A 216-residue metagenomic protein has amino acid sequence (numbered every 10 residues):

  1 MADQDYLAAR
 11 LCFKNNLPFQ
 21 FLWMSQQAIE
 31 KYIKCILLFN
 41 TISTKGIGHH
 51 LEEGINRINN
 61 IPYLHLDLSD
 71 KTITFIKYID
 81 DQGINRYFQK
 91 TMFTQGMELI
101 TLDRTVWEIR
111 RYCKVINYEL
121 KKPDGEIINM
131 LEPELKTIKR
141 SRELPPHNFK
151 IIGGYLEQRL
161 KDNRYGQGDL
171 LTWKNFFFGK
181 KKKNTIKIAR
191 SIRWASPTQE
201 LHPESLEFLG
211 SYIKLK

Functional and structural regions predicted by a protein language model:
M1-L22, C35-I36, N40: Charged alpha-helical initiation segments
W23-M24, I47: Intrinsic low-complexity/disordered segments
M24-S25, T74: Amphipathic alpha-helix face/heptad-repeat signature
L37, T41-K216: Long, charged low-complexity segments
